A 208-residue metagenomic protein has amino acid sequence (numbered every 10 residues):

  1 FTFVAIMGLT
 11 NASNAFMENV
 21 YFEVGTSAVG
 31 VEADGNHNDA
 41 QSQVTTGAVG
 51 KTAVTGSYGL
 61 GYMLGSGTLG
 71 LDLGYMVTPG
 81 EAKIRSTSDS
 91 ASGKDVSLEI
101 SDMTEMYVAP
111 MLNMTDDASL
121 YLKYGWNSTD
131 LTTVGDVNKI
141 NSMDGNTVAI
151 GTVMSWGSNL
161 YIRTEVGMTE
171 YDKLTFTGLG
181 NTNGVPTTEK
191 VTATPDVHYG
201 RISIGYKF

Functional and structural regions predicted by a protein language model:
F1-N14: Gram-negative bacterial Sec-dependent N-terminal signal peptides
A12-F208: Gram-negative outer-membrane beta-barrel domains
